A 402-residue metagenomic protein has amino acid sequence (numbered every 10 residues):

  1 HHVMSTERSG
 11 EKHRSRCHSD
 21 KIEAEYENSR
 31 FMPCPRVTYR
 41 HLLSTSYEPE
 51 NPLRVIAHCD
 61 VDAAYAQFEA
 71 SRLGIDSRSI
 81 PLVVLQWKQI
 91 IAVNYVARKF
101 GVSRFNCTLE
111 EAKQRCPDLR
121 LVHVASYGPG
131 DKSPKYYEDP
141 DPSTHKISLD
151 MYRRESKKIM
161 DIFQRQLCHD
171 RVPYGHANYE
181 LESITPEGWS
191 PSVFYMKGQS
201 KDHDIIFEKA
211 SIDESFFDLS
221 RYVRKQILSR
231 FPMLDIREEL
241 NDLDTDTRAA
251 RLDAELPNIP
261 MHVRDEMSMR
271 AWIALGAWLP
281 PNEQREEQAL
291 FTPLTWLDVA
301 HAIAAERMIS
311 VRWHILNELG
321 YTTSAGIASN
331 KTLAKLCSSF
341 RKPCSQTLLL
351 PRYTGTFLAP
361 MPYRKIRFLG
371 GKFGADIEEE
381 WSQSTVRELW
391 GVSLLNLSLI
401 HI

Functional and structural regions predicted by a protein language model:
H1-P293: Residues that scaffold, gate, or flank divalent-cation-dependent active/transport sites
Q67, Q383-G391: Classical protein tyrosine phosphatase
V299-P362: Long, highly charged, low-complexity intrinsically disordered interaction regions that mediate electrostatic DNA/RNA
F373-E379, E388-W390: Short alpha-helical segments in extracytoplasmic peptidoglycan/chitin-binding modules and envelope-associated proteins
L394: RNA substrate-recognition surfaces in RNA-acting enzymes
I400-I402: Conserved small/polar residues in nucleotide/adenosyl-binding loops
